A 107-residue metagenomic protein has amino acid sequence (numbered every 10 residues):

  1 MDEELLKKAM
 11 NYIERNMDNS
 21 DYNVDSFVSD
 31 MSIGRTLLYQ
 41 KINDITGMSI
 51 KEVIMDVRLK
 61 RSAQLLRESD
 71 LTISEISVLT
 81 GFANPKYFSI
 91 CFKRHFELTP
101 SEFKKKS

Functional and structural regions predicted by a protein language model:
M1-K7, R15, S29, D44-E52 (+1 more regions): Short, Lys/Arg-enriched, Trp-marked, Pro/Gly-tolerant hinge/linker segments that flank
M1-N11, D21-Y22, T36: Cytosolic nucleotide-utilizing catalytic cores of signal-transduction proteins
M10-Y22, I42, T46, A63-T72 (+2 more regions): Basic, amphipathic alpha-helical hairpins
N11, F27, S32-R35, S49 (+1 more regions): N-proximal short alpha-helices
N23, G34, S49, T72 (+2 more regions): Short coil/turn motifs that cap or connect alpha-helices
D25-I33, L38, I42, I76-A83 (+2 more regions): Append "Primarily bacterial transcriptional regulators
D44-A83, K105-S107: Terminal helix-turn-helix DNA-binding modules in bacterial transcription factors
I90-S107: …primarily DNA-binding HTH/wHTH and HhH modules…
